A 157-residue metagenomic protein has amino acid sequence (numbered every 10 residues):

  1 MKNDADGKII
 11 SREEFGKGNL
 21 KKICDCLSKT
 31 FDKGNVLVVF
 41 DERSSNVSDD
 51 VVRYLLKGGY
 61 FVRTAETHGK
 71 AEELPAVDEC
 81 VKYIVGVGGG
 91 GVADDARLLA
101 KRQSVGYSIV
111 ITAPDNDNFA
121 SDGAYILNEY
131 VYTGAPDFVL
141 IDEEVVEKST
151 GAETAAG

Functional and structural regions predicted by a protein language model:
M1-Y83: ATP/NTP phosphate-donor binding region
S11, R102-G157: A glycine/threonine-rich phosphate-anchoring loop and its flanking beta-alpha core in nucleotide/phosphate-binding
K21, N46-S48, G89-L98, N116-F119: Short glycine/serine/threonine-rich phosphate/pyrophosphate-binding segments that cradle anionic phosphate groups
V39-D41, G88, I111, I141: Short beta-strand/turn micro-motifs composed of small residues that flank or help shape donor/cofactor-binding pockets
E66-G69, V87-G88, N118-D122: A short, terminal or domain-edge coil/loop segment
G69-A71, G91, P114, V145: Residue-level detector of flexible, active-site-proximal loop/helix-junction positions within diverse enzyme catalytic
V77-T112: A short, small-residue-rich loop immediately preceding and capping a beta-strand
